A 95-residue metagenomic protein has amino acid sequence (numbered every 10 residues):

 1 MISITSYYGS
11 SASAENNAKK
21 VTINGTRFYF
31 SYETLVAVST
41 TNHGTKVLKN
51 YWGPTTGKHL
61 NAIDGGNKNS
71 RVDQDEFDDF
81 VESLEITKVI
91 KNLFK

Functional and structural regions predicted by a protein language model:
M1-K95: Terminal leader/tail segments of proteins
